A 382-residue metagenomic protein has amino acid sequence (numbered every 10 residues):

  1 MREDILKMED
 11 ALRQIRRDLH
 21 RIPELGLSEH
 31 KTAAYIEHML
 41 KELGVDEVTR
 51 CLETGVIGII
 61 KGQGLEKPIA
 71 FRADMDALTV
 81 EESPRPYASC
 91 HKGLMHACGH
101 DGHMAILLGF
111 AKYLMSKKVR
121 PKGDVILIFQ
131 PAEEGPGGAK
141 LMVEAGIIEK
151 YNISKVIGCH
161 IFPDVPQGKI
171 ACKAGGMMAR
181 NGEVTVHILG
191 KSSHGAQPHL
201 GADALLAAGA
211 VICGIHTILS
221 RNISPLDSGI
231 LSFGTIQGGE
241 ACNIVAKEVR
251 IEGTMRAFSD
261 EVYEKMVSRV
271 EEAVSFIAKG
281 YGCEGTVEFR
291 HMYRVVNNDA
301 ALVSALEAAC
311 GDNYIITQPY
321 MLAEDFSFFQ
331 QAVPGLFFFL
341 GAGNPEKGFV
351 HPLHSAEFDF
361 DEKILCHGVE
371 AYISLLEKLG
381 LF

Functional and structural regions predicted by a protein language model:
R2-H96, A105-L108, K112-K122: Acidic/His- and Gly-rich active-site-bordering loop/insert found across diverse amide/peptide-bond hydrolases
E9, R16, P23, L40 (+10 more regions): Structural signal for hydrophobic packing residues in well-ordered secondary-structure cores of soluble enzyme domains
L19, G58, F71, H100 (+8 more regions): Divalent metal-coordination and catalytic microenvironments
I57, L78-M95, G102, K117-T235 (+2 more regions): Histidine/acidic-residue-rich, glycine-tolerant segments that coordinate divalent metal ions
A70-R72, E81, V184-V186, F337-A342: Non-cysteine beta-strand/loop elements that form the S-adenosyl-L-methionine
S89-C98, S355-E362: Short pre-catalytic strand/loop immediately N-terminal to key active-site residues, enriched for Gly-Thr
G209-F382: Metal-dependent amide/peptide-bond hydrolase catalytic core, centered on the "pita-bread" metallohydrolase fold
